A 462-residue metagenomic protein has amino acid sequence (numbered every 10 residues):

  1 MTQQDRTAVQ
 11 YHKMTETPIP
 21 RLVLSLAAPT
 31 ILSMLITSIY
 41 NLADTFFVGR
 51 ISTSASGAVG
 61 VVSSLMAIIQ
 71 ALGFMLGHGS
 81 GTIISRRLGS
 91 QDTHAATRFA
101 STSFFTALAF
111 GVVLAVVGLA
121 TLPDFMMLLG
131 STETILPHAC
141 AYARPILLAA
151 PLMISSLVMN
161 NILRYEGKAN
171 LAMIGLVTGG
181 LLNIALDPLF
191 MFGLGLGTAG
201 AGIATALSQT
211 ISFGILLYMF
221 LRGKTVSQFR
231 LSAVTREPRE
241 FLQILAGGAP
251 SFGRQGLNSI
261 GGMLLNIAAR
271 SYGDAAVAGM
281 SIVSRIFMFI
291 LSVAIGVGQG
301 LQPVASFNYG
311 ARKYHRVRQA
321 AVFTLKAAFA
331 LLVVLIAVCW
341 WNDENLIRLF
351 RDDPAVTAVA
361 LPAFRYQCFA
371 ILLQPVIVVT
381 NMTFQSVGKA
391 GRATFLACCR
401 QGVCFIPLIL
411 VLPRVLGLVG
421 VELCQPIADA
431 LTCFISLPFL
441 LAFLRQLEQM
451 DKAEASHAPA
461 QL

Functional and structural regions predicted by a protein language model:
M1-A27, I84-P151, G193-A249, A305-A370 (+1 more regions): Short alpha-helical transmembrane segments in multi-pass integral membrane proteins
E16, P20-I39, A43, L65-L72 (+6 more regions): Residue-level signal for short hydrophobic patches within transmembrane helices of multi-pass membrane transporters
S25-D44, P145, G179, S208-S212 (+4 more regions): Transmembrane helical elements of multi-pass membrane transporters/channels
T30, M34, F46, S63 (+17 more regions): Transmembrane alpha-helix boundary and packing residues in multipass membrane permease domains and related
L35, I39-G57, M126-E133, L189-L196 (+5 more regions): Helix-terminus/linker motif at the lipid-water interface of multi-pass membrane proteins
S56-V116, M153-A172, G279-D343, Q374-L396: Small-residue-rich hydrophobic transmembrane alpha-helices
I68-A71, N183-P188, F213-L217, F289-S292 (+3 more regions): Hydrophobic transmembrane alpha-helices of multi-pass small-molecule transporters
G77, I146-R164, A172-G180, A201-L216 (+4 more regions): Short runs within selected transmembrane alpha-helices of multi-pass transporters and secretion channels
